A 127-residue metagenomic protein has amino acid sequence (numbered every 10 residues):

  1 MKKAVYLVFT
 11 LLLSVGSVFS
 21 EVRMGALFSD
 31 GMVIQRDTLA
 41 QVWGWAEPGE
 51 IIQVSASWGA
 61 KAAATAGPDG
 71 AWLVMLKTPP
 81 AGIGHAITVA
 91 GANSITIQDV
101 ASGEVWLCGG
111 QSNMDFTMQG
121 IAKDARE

Functional and structural regions predicted by a protein language model:
M1-A4: Positively charged n-region of N-terminal signal peptides that target proteins for export
Y6-S17: Bacterial N-terminal signal peptides
V18-V22: Boundary at the C-terminal end of the N-terminal hydrophobic targeting segment
G25-G31: Short, solvent-exposed loop/edge segments of extracellular or virion-exposed proteins
A26, R36-T38, W58: Residues that act as N-cap/strand-start positions at coil-to-secondary-structure junctions
D30, T38-V42: Structural beta-strand segments of beta-rich domains
Q35-R36, W45: Start-of-domain marker
W43, E47-R126: Extended acidic/polar, glycine-enriched regions that form or flank non-catalytic beta-rich accessory modules
